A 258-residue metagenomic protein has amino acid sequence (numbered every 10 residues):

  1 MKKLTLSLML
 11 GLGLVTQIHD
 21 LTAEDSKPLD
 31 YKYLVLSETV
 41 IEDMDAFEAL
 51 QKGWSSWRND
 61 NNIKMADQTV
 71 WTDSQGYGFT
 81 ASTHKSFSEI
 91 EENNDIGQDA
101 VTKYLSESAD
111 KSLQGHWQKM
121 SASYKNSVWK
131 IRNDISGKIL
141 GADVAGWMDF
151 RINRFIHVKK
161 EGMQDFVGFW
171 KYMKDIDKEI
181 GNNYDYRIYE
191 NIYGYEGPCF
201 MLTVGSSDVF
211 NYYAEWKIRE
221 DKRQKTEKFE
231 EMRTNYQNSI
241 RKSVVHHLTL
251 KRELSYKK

Functional and structural regions predicted by a protein language model:
M1-L4: Positively charged n-region of N-terminal signal peptides that target proteins for export
L6-S7, V158: General helical structural elements
S7-T16: Bacterial N-terminal signal peptides
D20-E230, T234-K258: Short S/T/G/P-rich N-terminal loop/turn motif that feeds into the first structured element of a domain
